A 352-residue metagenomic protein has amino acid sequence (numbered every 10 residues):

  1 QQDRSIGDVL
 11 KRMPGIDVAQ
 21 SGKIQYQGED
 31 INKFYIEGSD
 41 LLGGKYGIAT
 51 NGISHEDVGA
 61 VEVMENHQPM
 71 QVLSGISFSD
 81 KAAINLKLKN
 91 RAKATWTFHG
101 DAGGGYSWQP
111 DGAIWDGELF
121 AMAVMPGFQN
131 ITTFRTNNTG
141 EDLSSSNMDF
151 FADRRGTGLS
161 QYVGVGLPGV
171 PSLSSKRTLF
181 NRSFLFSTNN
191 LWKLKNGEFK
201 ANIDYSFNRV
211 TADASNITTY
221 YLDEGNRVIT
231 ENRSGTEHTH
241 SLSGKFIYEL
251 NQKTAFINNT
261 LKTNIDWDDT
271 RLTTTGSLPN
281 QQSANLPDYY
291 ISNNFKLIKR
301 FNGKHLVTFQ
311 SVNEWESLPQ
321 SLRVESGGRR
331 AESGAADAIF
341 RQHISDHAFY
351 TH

Functional and structural regions predicted by a protein language model:
Q1-D269, Q282-N313: Membrane-proximal, glycine/serine-rich, low-complexity loop/turn segments characteristic of large bacterial
N264-H352: Replace "related TpsB outer-membrane translocases also match" with "some related outer-membrane beta-barrels such as
